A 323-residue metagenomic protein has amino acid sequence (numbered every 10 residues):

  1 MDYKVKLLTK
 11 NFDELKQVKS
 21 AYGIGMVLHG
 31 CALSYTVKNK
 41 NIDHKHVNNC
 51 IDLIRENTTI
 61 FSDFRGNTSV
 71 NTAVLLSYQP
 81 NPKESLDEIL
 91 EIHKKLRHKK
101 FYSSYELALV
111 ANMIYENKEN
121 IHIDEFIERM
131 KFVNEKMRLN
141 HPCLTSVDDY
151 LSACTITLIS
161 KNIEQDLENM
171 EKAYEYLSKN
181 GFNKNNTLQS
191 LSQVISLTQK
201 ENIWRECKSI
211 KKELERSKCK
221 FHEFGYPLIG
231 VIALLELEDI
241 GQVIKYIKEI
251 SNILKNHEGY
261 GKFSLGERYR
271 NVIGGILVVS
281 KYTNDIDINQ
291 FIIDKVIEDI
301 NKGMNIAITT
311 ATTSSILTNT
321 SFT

Functional and structural regions predicted by a protein language model:
M1-E106, V110, V272, L277-N284 (+1 more regions): N-terminal domain-start signal
L8-L15, H44-N57, E84-R97, D124-M137 (+4 more regions): Alpha-helical repeat scaffolds
E14-A21, N57-S62, R97, K136-C143 (+4 more regions): Short, recurring structural edge motifs at helix starts
M26-V37, G66-S77, Y105-E116, D148-T157 (+3 more regions): Amphipathic alpha-helical elements of HEAT/ARM-like alpha-solenoid repeat scaffolds that form extended
T36-H44, Y78-E84, N117-D124, S160-I163 (+3 more regions): Short coil/turn connectors between adjacent alpha-helices in alpha-solenoid helical repeat scaffolds
N120, D124-F132, K136-E175, K179 (+1 more regions): Solenoidal tandem-repeat scaffolds enriched in leucines and small polar residues
E201-T323: C-terminal structured domains
